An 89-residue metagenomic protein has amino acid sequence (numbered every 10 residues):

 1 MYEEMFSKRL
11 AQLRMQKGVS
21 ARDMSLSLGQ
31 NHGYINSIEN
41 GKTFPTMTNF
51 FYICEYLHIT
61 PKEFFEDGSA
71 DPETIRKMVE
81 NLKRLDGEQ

Functional and structural regions predicted by a protein language model:
M1-Q16: A short, Lys/Arg-rich alpha-helix, primarily the initiator
F6, K17, T46, L57: Flexible coil/turn residues that form the inter-helical turn or adjacent wing/linker of helix-turn-helix
A11, M15, G29, N40-K42 (+1 more regions): Residue-level detection of the helix-turn-helix DNA-binding "recognition helix"
M15, L26, E55: Alpha-helical residues within the helix-turn-helix
G18-S37: Short alpha-helical DNA-recognition segment
T48-E63: DNA major-groove recognition helix of helix-turn-helix/homeodomain DNA-binding modules
E66-Q89: Short, charged recognition helix plus adjacent turn of helix-turn-helix-like nucleic-acid-binding domains
